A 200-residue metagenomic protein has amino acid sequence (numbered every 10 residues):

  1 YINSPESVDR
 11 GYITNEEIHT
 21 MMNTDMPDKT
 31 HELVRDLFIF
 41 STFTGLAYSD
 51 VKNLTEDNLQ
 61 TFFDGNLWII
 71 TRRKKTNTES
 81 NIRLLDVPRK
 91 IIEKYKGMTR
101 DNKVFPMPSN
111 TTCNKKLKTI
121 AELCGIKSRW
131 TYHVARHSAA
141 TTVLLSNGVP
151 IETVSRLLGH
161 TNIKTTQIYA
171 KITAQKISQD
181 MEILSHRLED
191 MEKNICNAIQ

Functional and structural regions predicted by a protein language model:
Y1-Y48: Basic, Lys/Arg- and aromatic-enriched nucleic-acid-binding interface segment
S7, K74-E93, T99-T119: C-terminal catalytic core of Y-nucleophile DNA break-rejoin enzymes
E16-E17, S41-D64, E152: Short, charged phosphate-coordinating catalytic segments
L33-V34, M107-T111, K127-N147: Short basic/aromatic active-site micro-motif
I39, F43, S49-D50, T119 (+2 more regions): C-terminal catalytic core of tyrosine-transesterase DNA break-rejoin enzymes
R73-N77, N110, L158-I183: Catalytic-site neighborhood detector that most strongly recognizes the C-terminal catalytic loop/helix of tyrosine
T111, T119, C124, C196-Q200: Acidic, low-complexity interaction regions
L184-Q200: C-terminal secondary-structure termini that scaffold catalytic or DNA-interacting sites
